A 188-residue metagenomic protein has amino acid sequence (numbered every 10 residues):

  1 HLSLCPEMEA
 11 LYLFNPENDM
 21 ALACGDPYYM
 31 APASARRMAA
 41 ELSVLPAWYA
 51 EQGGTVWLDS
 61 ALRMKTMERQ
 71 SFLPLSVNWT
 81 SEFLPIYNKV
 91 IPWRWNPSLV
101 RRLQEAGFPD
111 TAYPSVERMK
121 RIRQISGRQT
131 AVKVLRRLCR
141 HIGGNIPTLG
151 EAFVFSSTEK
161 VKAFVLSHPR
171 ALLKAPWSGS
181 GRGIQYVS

Functional and structural regions predicted by a protein language model:
H1-W48: N-terminal-proximal low-complexity accessory segments that begin disordered and transition into the first
F14, D59, A175: Pocket-edge structural micro-motifs
A35-L45, Y49, W57-S167, S178-G179: Conserved N-proximal alpha/beta basic substrate-recognition cap immediately N-terminal to, or forming the N-lobe
P169-L173: Active-site pocket-lining segments that scaffold enzyme catalytic pockets across diverse folds
A175-P176, R182-G183: Predominantly flavin-linked oxidoreductase catalytic cores and closely associated redox partners
I184-S188: Internal nucleotide-binding/catalytic subdomain
